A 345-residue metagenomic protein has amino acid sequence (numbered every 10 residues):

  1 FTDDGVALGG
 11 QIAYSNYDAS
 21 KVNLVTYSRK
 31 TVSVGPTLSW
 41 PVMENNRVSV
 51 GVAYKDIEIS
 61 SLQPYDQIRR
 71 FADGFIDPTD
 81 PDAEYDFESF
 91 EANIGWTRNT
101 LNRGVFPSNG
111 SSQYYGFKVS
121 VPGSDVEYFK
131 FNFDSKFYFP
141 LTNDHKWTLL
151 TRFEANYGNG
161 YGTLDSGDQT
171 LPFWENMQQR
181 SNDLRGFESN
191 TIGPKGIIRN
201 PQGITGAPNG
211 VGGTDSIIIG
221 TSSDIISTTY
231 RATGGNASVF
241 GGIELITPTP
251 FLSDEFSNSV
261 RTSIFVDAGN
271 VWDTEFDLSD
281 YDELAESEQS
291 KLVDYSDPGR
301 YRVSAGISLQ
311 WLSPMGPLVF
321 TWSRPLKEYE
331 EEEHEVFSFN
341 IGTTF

Functional and structural regions predicted by a protein language model:
F1-D3, V266, W311-M315: A generic beta-sheet turn/junction motif
F1-S112, N182-G186, I192-I197, R300 (+3 more regions): Gram-negative/organellar outer-membrane beta-barrel architecture
T2, D134, N143-H145, E154 (+3 more regions): C-terminal, active-site-flanking charged/polar segments
V6, V239, N258-T262, Y301-A305 (+2 more regions): A short pocket-lining beta-strand/turn micro-motif at the edge of beta-sheets
P36, N45, F90-E91, F173-W174 (+3 more regions): Intrinsically disordered, low-complexity segments enriched in polar/charged residues with Gly/Pro, especially when
Y65-V260, I264-K291, E331, I341: C-terminal outer-membrane beta-barrel translocator/porin domains of Gram-negative envelope proteins and their
D282-L326: C-terminal structured "cap/appendage" subdomains that terminate the fold
